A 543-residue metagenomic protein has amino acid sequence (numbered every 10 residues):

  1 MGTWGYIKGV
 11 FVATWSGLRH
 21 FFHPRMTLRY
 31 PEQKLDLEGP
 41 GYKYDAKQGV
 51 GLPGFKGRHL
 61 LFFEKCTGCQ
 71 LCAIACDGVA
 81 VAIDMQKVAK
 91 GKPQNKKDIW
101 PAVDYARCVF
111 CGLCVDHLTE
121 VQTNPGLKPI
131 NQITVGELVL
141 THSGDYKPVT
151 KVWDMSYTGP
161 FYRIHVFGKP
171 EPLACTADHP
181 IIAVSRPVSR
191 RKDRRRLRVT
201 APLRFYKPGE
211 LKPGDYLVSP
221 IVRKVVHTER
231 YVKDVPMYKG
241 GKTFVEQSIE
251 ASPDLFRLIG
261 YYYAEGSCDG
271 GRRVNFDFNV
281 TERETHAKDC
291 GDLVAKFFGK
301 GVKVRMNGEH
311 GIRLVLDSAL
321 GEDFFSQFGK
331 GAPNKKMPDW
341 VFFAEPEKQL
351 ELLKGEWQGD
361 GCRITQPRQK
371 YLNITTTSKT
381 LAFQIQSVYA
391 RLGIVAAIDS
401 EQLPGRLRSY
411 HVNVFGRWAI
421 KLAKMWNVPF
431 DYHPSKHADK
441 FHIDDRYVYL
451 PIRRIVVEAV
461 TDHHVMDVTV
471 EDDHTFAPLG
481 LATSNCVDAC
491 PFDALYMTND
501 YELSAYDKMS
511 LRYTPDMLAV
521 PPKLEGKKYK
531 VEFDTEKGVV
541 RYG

Functional and structural regions predicted by a protein language model:
M1-G9, P31, D36, K43 (+2 more regions): Flanking helices and flexible, charged tails adjoining ferredoxin-like Fe-S electron-transfer domains in multi-subunit
G2-R29: A transmembrane-helix-recognition feature enriched in membrane-embedded lipid enzymes and envelope glyco-/phospholipid
H23-Q70: Short linear elements at protein peripheries
L60-F110, C486-A489: Glycine-rich active-site/cofactor-binding loop and its immediate structural neighborhood
E64, A106, K128-N131, L173 (+1 more regions): Residue "hotspots" at secondary-structure boundaries inside conserved domains
V115-V135: Protein maturation boundaries and topogenic segments
T141-N485, L495: Internal intein/HINT superfamily modules and their associated LAGLIDADG
